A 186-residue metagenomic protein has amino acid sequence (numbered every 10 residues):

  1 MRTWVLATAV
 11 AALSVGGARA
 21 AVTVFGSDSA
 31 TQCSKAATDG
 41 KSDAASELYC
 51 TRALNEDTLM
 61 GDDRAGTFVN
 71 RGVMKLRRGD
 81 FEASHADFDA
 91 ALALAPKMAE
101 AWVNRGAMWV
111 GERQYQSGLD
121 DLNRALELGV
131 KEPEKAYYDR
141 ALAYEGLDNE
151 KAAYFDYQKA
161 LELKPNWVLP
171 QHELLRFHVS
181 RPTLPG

Functional and structural regions predicted by a protein language model:
R19-L59: N-terminal leader/linker segments that initiate helical-solenoid repeat arrays
R52-N55, L59, A90-A93, R124-E127 (+1 more regions): Conserved structural position within tetratricopeptide repeats
R64, M98, E132-P133, W167: Residue-level recognition of tetratricopeptide repeat
R77, G111-E112, G146, E173-T183: Register position in tetratricopeptide repeats
